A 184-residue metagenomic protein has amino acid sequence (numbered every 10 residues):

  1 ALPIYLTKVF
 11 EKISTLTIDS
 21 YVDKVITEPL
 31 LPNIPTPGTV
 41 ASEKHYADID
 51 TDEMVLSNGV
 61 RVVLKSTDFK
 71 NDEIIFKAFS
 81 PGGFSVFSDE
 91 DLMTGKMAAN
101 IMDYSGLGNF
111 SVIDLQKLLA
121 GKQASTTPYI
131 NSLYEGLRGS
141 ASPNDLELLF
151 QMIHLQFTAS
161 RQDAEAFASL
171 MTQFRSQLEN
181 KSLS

Functional and structural regions predicted by a protein language model:
A1-D89: Proteolytic maturation boundary segments
A1-P3, K70-D103, L107-A159, S169-E179 (+1 more regions): M16 family metallopeptidases and their MPP-like homologs
